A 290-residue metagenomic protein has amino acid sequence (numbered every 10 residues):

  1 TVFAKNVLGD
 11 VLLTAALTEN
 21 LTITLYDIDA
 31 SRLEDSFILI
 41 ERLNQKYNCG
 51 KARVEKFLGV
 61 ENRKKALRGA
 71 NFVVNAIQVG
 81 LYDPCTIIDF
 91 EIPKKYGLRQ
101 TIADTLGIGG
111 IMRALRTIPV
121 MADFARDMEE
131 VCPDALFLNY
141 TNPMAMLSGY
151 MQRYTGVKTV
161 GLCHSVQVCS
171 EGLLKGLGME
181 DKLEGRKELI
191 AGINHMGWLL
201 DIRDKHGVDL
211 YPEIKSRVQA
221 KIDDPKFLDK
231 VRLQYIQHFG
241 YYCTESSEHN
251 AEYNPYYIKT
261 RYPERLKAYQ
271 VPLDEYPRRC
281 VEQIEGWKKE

Functional and structural regions predicted by a protein language model:
V2, R32-R42, A52, L147-L162: Conserved N-terminal glycine/acidic-rich loop preference
F3-L8: N-terminal Rossmann-fold NAD(P) dinucleotide-binding loop
L13-K51: Glycine-rich phosphate-binding loop and adjoining beta1-alpha1-beta2 segment of Rossmann-like nucleotide-binding folds
A16, K158-G178, R186-L189: Catalytic or ion-translocation cores adjacent to nucleophile or general acid/base/metal-coordination motifs in diverse
N44-N71, Q78-L81, Q100-L106, A114 (+1 more regions): A structured beta-alpha segment of the ubiquitous adenosine-cofactor-binding alpha/beta core
F72-K94: Short, solvent-exposed beta-strand-terminating loops
K95-R153, K158-H164, S170: Rossmann-like NAD(P)(H) cofactor-binding subdomain of soluble oxidoreductases
G178-E290: Long, compositionally biased stretches enriched for glycine and/or charged residues
